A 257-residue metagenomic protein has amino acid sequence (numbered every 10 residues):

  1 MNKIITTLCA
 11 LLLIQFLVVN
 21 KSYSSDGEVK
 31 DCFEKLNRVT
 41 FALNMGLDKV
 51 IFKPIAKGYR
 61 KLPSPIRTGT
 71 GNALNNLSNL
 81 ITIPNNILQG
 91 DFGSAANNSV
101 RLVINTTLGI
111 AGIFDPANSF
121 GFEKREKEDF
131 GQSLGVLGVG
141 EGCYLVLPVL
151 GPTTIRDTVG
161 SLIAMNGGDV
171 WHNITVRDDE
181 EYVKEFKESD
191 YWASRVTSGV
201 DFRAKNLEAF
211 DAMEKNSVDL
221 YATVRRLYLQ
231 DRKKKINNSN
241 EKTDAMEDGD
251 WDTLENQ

Functional and structural regions predicted by a protein language model:
M1-L8: Bacterial N-terminal signal peptides that target proteins for export
L8-F16: Bacterial N-terminal signal peptides
L17-D26: Sec/Tat signal peptide C-region and signal peptidase I cleavage site
S25-G27, L137-Q257: A structured, mid-to-C-terminal "fold-capping" secondary-structure block
K30-K57: N-terminal targeting signals for Sec/Tat export/insertion, comprising classic cleavable signal peptides
V50-T68, F120: Membrane interface segments of multi-pass transport proteins and intramembrane proteases
G71-A73: Beta-rich strand-turn-strand
N76, I83-I155: Mid-length scaffold segments of soluble, non-membrane domains
